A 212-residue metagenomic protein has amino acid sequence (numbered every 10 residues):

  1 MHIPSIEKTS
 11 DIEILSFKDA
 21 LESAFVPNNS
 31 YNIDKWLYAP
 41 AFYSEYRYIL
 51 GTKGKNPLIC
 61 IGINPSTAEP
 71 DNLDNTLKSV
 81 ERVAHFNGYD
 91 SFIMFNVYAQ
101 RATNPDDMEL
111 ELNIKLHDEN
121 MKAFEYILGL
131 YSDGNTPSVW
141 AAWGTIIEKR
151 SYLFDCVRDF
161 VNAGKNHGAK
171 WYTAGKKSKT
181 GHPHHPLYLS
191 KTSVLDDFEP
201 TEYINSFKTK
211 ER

Functional and structural regions predicted by a protein language model:
M1-N72: Active-site and ligand/interface coordination hotspots across diverse enzymes and nucleic-acid-associated assemblies
H2-I3, M108-R212: Glycine/proline-rich loop-helix segments at beta-alpha junctions forming the active-site rim of enzyme cores
P57-I59, S91, S138: Structural motif
C60, F92-M94, W171-T173: Conserved beta-strand scaffold positions in the cores of enzyme catalytic domains, especially in NTP/NDP-utilizing
I63, V97, W143-T145: Short, well-ordered beta-to-alpha junction loops that form the rim of enzyme active sites and present histidine/acidic
S66-N87: A short mixed-secondary-structure module that forms the rim of ligand-binding clefts
T67, R101, I147: Feature marks short, surface-exposed loop/turn motifs that line or immediately flank catalytic pockets and channel
Y89-M108: Short connector loops at secondary-structure junctions
